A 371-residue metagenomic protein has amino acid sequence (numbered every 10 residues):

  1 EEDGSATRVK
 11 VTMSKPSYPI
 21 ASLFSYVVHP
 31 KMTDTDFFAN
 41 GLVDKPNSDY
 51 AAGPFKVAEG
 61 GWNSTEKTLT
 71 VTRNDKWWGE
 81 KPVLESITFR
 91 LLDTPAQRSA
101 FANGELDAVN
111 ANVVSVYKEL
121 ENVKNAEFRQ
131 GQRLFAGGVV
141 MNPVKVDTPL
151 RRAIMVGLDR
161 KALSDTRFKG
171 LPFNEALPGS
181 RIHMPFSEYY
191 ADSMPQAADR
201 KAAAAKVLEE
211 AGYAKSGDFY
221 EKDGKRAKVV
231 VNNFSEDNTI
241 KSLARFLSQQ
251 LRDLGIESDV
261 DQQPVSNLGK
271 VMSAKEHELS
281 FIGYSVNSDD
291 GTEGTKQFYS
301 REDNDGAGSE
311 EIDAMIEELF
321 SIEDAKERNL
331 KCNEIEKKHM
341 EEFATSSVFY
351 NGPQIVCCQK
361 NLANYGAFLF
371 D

Functional and structural regions predicted by a protein language model:
E1-D36: Surface-exposed binding/hinge segments that line and control ligand-binding clefts or catalytic entry sites
E1-E2, D259-L268, E293-K360: Extracytoplasmic/peripheral linker and loop segments enriched in polar/acidic and small residues with frequent Thr/Pro
V9-V11, G53-A58, K67-T70, E85-L91 (+2 more regions): Short, well-ordered beta-strand elements
S25-P82, S86, K206: Gly/Pro-rich hinge or "lid" segments in bacterial periplasmic/extracellular proteins
N74-E119, E257-D259: Ligand-site clamp/hinge motif
D147-Q249, E334: Append "and occasionally in soluble cytosolic enzymes with long acidic Gly/Pro-rich linkers
Q249-E302: Periplasmic binding protein-like
C358-D371: Long beta-strand-rich cores associated with HINT superfamily self-processing modules
